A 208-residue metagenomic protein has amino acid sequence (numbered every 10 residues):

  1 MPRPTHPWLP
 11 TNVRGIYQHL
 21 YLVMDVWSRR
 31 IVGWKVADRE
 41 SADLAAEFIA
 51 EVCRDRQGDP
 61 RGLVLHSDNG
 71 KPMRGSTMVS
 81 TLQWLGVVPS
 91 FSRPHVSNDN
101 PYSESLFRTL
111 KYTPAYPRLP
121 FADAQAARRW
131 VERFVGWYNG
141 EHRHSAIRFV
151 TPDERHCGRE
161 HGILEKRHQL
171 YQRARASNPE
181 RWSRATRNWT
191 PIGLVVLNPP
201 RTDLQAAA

Functional and structural regions predicted by a protein language model:
M1-A208: Charged DNA-binding/catalytic regions of mobile-element recombinases
